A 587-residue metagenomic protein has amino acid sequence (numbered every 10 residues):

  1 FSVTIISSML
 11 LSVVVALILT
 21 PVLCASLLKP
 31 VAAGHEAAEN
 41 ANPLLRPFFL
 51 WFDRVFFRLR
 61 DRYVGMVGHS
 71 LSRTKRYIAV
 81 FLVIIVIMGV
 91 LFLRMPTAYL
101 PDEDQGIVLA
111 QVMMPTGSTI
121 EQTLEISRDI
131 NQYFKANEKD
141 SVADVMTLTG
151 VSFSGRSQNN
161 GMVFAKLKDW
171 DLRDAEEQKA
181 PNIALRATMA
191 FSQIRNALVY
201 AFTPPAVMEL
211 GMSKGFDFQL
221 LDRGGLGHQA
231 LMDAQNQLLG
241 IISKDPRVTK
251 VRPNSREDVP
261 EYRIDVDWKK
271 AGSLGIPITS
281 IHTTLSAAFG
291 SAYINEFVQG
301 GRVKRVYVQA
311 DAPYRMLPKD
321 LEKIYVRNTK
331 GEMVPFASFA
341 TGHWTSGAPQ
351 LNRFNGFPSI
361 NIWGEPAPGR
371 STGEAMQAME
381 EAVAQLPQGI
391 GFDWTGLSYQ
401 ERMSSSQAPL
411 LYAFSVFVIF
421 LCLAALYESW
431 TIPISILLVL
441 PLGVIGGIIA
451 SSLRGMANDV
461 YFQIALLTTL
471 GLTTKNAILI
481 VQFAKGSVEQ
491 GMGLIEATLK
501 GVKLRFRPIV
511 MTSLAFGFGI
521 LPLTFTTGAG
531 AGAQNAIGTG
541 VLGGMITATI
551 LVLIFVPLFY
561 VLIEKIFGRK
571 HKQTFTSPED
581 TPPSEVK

Functional and structural regions predicted by a protein language model:
F1-F49, V163, L442, N476 (+3 more regions): Transmembrane alpha-helices and their membrane-interface boundaries in multi-pass membrane transporters and channels
S7, V418-R505, V510-A529, G543-T547 (+2 more regions): Hydrophobic transmembrane alpha-helices and their membrane-interface caps in long multi-pass transport proteins
A25, K29, L50, R54-S72 (+4 more regions): Short amphipathic alpha-helical coupling elements at transmembrane boundaries
A32, I78-E121, L172-D174, A201 (+2 more regions): Transmembrane helices with small-residue packing motifs
A41-P101, K503, T581-V586: Signature of alpha-helical transmembrane segments and their immediate interfacial
I78, R94, L109, Q122-T147 (+6 more regions): Surface-exposed amphipathic alpha-helical segments in non-transmembrane regions that serve as interaction surfaces
G389-L411, R454, K500, A531: Membrane-helix entry/capping segments
R569-K587: Cytosolic juxtamembrane C-terminal amphipathic helix followed by a basic/polar low-complexity tail immediately after
